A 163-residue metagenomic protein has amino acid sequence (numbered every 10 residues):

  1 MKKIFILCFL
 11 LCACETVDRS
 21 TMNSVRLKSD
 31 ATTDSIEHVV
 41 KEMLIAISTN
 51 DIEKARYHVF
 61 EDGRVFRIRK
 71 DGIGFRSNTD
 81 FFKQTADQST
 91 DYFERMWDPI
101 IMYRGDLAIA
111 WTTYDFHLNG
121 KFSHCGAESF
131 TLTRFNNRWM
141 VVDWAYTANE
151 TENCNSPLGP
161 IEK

Functional and structural regions predicted by a protein language model:
I4-C12: Sec-dependent N-terminal signal peptides
E15-T49, E53, Y57, I161-E162: Short, low-complexity N-terminal intrinsically disordered segments enriched in polar/charged residues
T21, A127-N155: Short beta-strand edge/turn micro-motifs at domain boundaries
M43, A55-R56, G63, A110 (+1 more regions): Hydrophobic pocket/interface hotspot
V59, R69-D71, T112-F116, E128 (+1 more regions): A mature extracytoplasmic/lumenal domain signature
R64-G74, D87-Q88: A short gly/proline-enriched turn/hairpin at secondary-structure junctions
S77-S123: Surface-exposed, charged secondary-structure patches
